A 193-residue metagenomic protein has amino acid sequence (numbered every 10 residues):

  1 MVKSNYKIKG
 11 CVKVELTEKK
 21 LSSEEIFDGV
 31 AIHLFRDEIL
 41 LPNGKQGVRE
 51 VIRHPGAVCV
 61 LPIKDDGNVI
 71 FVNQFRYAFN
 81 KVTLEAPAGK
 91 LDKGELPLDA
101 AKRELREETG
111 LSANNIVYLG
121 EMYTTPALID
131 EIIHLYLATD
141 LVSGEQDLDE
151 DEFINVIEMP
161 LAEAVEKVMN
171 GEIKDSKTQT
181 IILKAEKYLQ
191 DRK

Functional and structural regions predicted by a protein language model:
Y6-E18, V82, K93, D151-K193: Nudix hydrolase/Nudix homology domain
E15-L16, C59-L61, D65-R103: Conserved Nudix-box catalytic region and its N-terminal flanking loop in Nudix hydrolases and closely related
K20-L21, Y118: Residue-level detector of beta-propeller blades
E24-C59, D65: Acidic, metal-coordinating catalytic segment for phosphate/diphosphate chemistry, firing primarily on the Nudix
F35-N43, M122-G144: Active-site-adjacent beta-strand/loop module that shapes the phosphate/pyrophosphate-binding cleft
N43, K64-D66, F75, A138-S143 (+2 more regions): Short loop segments at secondary-structure junctions
A86-Y118, Y136, L148-D151, P160: The catalytic Nudix box helix
